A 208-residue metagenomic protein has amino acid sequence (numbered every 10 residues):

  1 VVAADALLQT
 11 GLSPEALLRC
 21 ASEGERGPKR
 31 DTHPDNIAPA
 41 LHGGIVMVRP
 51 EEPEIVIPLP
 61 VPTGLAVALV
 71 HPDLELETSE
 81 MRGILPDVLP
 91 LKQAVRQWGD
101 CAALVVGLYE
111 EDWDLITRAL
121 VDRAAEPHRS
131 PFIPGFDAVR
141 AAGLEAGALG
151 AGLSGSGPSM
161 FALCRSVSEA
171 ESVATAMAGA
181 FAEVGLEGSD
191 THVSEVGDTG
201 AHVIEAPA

Functional and structural regions predicted by a protein language model:
V1-L7: Stable alpha-helical structural segments in soluble proteins, enriched in small hydrophobic residues
D5, E145-A148: Long, contiguous secondary-structure blocks with strong helical propensity
T10: Phosphate-binding glycine-rich loop
S13-A146, R165-A208: ATP-dependent small-molecule kinase catalytic core of the GHMP/sugar-kinase superfamily and closely related
N36, G155-G157: Short, conserved active-site loops that position catalytic residues or coordinate cofactors/metal ions across diverse
G150-S154, V193: Short beta-strand
G157-C164: Short beta-strand->loop micro-motif that forms the acidic, two-metal-ion catalytic signature in nucleotide-processing
